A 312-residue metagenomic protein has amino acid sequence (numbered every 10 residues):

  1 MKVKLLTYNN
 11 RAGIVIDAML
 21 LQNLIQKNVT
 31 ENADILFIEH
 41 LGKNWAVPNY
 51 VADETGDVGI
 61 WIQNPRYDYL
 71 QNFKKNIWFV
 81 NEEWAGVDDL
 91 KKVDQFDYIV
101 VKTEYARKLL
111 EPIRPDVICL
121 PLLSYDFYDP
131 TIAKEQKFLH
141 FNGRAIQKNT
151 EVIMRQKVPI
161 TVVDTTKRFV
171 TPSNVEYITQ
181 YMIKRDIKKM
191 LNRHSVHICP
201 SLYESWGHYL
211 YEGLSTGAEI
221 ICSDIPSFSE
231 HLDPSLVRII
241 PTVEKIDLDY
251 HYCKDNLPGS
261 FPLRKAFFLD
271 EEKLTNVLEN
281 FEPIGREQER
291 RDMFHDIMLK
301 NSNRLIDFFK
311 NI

Functional and structural regions predicted by a protein language model:
M1-Q63, L257-G259, F267-F268, K300-F308: N-terminal pre-catalytic "stem/leader" segment of glycosyltransferase-like enzymes
V15-I16, D126-R185: Conserved catalytic-core segment of nucleotide-activated headgroup transferases in glycan assembly
L36-P112: Extended catalytic core of nucleotide-activated donor transferases of GT-like folds
L41, C119-D129, T166-F169, E244-K245: Short beta-strand->alpha-helix junction loop in the catalytic core of nucleotide-activated group-transfer enzymes
D88-L90, E111-P112, P121-K137: Acidic anion/phosphate-binding donor-loop and adjacent secondary structure in glycosyltransferase catalytic cores
F127, F261-I312: A charged, aromatic-enriched C-terminal amphipathic alpha-helix characteristic of glycosyltransferases across folds
L202: Aromatic "clamp/platform" in nucleotide-sugar-dependent glycosyltransferases that forms part of the donor/acceptor
E219-C222, S229, R238-I239: Short hydrophobic beta-strand element within catalytic cores of glycosyltransferases and related nucleotide-activated
